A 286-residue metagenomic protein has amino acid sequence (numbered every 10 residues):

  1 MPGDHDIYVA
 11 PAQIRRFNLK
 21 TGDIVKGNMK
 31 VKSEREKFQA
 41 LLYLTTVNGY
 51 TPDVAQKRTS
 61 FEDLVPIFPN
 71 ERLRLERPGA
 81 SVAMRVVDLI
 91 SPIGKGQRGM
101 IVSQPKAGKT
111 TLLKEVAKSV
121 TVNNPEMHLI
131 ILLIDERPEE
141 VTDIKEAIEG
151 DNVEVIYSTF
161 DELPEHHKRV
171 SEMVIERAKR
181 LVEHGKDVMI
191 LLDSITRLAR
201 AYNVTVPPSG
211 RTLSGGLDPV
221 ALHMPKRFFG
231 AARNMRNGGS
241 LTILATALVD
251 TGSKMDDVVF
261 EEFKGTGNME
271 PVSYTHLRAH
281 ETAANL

Functional and structural regions predicted by a protein language model:
M1-A55: N-terminal "pre-motor" subdomain/linker immediately upstream of P-loop NTPase catalytic cores
P2-G3, L19-D23, E34-F38, I67-N70 (+8 more regions): Short flexible coil/turn linkers enriched for glycine and charged/polar residues that connect secondary-structure
D6, F17, E34-E36, D53-Q56 (+10 more regions): Replace "in large, NTP-powered and nucleic-acid-processing enzymes" with "in large, NTP-powered factors and other
A10, G96, I101, D135 (+3 more regions): Residue-level signature of catalytic and energy-coupling elements of molecular machines, predominantly ATP/GTP-dependent
A12-R15, D23, G27, L42-T45 (+12 more regions): Solvent-exposed alpha-helical segments within well-ordered globular domains of core cellular machineries
P66-F68, R72-H166, S171: Phosphate-binding glycine-rich loops and their immediate beta-loop-alpha structural context
I148-N152, P164-I175, K179-G265: Conserved P-loop NTPase nucleotide-binding/switch module
T275-T282: Conserved small/polar residues in nucleotide/adenosyl-binding loops
